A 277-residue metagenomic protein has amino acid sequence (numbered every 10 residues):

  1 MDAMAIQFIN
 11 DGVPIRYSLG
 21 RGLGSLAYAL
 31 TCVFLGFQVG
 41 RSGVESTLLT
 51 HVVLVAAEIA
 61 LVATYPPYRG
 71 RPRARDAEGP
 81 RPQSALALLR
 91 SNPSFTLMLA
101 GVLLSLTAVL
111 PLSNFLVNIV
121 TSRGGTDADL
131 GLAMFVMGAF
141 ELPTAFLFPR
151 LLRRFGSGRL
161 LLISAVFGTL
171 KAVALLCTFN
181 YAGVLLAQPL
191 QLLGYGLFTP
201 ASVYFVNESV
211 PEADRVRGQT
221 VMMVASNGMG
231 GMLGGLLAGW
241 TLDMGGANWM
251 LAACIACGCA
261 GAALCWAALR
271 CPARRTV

Functional and structural regions predicted by a protein language model:
M1-L23: Cytoplasmic helix-loop-helix junction between adjacent transmembrane helices in 12-TM secondary transporters
I15-L23, E45-L49, T121-F140, T220-V221: Loop-to-transmembrane helix entry
F37-V55, W240-C259: A membrane-interface helix-boundary motif in multi-pass transporters
V39-G40, P143-S157, L242-D243: Helix-to-loop junctions at the C-terminal end of transmembrane segments in multipass secondary transporters
V52, R159-A174, I255: Structural signature of the two symmetry-related core transmembrane helices
Y65-G101: Juxtamembrane intracellular "pre-TM" segments in multi-pass secondary transporters
P93-A133: Helix-loop boundary and gating motifs at the non-cytosolic
L176-Q188: Helix-loop junctions at membrane interfaces in 12-TM secondary transporters
